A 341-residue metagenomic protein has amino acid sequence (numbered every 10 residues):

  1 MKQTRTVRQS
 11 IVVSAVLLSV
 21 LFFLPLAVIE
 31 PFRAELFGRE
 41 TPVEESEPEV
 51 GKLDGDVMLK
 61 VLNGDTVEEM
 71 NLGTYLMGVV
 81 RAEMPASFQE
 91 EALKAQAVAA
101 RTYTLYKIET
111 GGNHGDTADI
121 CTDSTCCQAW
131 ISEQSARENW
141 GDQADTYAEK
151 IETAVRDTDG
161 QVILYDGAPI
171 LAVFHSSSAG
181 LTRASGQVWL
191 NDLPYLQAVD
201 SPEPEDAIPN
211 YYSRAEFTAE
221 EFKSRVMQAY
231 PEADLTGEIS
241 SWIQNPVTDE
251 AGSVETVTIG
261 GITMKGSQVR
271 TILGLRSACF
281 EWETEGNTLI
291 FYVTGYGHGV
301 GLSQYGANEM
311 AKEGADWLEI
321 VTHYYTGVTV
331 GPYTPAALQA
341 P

Functional and structural regions predicted by a protein language model:
M1-P341: Conserved, single-site charged/polar hotspot
